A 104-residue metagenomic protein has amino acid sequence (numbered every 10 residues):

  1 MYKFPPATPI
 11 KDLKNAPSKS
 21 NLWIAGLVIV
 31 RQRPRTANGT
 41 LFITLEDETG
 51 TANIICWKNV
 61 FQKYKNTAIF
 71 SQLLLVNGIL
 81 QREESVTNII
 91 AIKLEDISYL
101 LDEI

Functional and structural regions predicted by a protein language model:
M1-Q32, L101: OB-fold nucleic-acid-binding modules
Y2-F4, P34-N59: OB-fold (S1/OB) nucleic-acid-binding surfaces
A16-P17, N59-N77: Short nucleic-acid-contacting surface segments enriched for D/E, G, S/T with interspersed K/R
L22-I24, L41, T67, L74: Hydrophobic core residues within well-ordered beta-strands of beta-rich domains
W23-L27, N77-I79, I90: Residues located in well-ordered beta-strands
I24, G50-I54, T87: Short beta-strand segments
G26, L45, S71: Hydrophobic, well-ordered secondary-structure elements that form the walls of internal hydrophobic environments
Q81-I104: OB-fold/S1-family single-stranded nucleic acid-binding modules
